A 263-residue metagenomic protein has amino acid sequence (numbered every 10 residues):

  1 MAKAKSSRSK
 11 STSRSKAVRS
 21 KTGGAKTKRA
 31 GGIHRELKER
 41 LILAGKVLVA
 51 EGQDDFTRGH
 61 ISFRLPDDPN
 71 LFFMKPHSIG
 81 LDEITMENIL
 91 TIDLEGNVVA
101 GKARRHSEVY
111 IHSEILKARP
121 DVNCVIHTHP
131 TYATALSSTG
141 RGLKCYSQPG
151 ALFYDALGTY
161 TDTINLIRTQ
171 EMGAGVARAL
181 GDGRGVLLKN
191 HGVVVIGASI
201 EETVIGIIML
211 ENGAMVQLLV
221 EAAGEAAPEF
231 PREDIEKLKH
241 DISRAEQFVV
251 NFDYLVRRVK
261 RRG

Functional and structural regions predicted by a protein language model:
A2-K10, R14-G263: Glycine-rich flexible loops
